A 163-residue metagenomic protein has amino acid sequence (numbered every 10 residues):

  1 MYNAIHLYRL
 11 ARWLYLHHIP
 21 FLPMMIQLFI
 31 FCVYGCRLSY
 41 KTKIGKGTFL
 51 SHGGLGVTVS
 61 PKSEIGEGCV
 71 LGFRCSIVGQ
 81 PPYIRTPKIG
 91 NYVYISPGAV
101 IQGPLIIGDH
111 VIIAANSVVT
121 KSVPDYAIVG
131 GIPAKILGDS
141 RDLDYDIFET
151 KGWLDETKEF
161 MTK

Functional and structural regions predicted by a protein language model:
M1-G35, A134-K135, R141-K163: Terminal amphipathic alpha-helical/low-complexity segments used for targeting or macromolecular assembly
Y34, Y40, G45-K46, S51-H52 (+12 more regions): Left-handed beta-helix
T120-K121, L137-D139: Conserved acidic donor-binding loop of glycosyltransferase catalytic domains
